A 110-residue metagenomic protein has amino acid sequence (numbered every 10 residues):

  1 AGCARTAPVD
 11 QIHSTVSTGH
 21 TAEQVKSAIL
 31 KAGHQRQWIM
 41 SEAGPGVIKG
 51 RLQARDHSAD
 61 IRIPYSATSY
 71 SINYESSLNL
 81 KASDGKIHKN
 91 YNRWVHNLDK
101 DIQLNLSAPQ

Functional and structural regions predicted by a protein language model:
A4-Q110: Ser/Thr-rich, low-complexity intrinsically disordered terminal regions
